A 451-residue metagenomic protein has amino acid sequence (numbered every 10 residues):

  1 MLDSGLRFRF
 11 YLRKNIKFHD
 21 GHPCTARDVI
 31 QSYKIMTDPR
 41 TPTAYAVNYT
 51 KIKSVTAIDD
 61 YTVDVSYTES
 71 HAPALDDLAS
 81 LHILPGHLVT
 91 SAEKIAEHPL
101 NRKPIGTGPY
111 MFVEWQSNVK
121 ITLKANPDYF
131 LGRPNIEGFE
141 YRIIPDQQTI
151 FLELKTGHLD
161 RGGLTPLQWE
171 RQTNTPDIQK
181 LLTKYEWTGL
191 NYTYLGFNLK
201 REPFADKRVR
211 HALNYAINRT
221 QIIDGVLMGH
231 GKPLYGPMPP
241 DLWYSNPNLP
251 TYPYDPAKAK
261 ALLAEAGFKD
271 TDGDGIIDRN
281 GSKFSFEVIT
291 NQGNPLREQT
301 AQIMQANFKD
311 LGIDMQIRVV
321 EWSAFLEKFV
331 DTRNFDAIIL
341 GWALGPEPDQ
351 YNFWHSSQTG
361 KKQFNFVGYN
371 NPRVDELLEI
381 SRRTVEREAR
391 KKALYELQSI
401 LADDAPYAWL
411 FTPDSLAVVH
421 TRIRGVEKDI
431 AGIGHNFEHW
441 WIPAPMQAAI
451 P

Functional and structural regions predicted by a protein language model:
M1-P42, D64-S66, I150-E153, P203-A205: Aromatic- and charge-enriched surface segment that lines or borders ligand/interaction sites
Y11, K17, Y45-T90, E114: Surface-exposed binding/hinge segments that line and control ligand-binding clefts or catalytic entry sites
R13, H98, N126-Q172, T300-Q305 (+2 more regions): Ligand-site clamp/hinge motif
H22, A44-Y45, A74-L84, T107 (+3 more regions): A structural "hinge/loop" feature
T25-S32, D60-S66, G108-P109, I136-G138 (+5 more regions): Alpha-helical secondary-structure segments
M36, S54-T56, V113-K124, E140-R201 (+5 more regions): Extracellular/periplasmic solute-recognition and catalytic clefts
A79-P134, G138, Q148, T156 (+3 more regions): Gly/Pro-rich hinge or "lid" segments in bacterial periplasmic/extracellular proteins
Q116-K120, A125, Y192-T193, A216-P250 (+3 more regions): Detector for C-terminal structural segments
